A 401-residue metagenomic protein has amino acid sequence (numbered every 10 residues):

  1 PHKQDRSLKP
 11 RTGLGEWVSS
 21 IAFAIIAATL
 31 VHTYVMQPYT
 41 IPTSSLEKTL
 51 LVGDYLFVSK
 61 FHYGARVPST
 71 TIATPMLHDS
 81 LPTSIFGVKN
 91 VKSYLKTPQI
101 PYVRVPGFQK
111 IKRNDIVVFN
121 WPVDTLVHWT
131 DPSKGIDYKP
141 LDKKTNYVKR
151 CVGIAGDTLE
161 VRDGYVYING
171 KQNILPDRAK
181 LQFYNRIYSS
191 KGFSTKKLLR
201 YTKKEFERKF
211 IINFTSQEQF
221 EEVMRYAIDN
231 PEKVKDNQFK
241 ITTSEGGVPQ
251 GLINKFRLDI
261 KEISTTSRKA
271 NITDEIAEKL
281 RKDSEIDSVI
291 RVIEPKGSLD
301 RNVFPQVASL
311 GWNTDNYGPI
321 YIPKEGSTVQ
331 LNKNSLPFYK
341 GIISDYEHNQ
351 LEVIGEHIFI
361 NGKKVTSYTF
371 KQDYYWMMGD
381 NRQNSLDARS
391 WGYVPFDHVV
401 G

Functional and structural regions predicted by a protein language model:
P1, K9-P10, V52-G401: Soluble "head" domains of membrane/secretory-pathway proteins
D5-W17: Membrane-helix interfacial "entry" motifs
G15-Y39: Transmembrane alpha-helices and immediately adjacent membrane-cytoplasm interface residues in multi-pass integral
M36-L56: Alpha-helical transmembrane signal-anchor/signal-peptide segments
